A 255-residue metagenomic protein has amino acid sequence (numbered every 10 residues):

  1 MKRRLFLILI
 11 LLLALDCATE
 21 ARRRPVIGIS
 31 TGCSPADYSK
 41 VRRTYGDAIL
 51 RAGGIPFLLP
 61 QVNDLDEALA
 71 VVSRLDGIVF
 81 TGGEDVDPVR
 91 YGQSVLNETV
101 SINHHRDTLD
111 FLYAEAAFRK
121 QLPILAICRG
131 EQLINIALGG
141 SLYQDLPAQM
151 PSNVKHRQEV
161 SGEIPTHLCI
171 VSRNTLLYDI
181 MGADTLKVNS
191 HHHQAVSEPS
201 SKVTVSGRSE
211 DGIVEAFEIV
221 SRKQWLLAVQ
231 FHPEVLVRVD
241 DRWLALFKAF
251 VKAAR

Functional and structural regions predicted by a protein language model:
K2, C17-I127, N135-I136, G140-Y143 (+6 more regions): N-terminal beta1-alpha1 cap of cysteine-dependent amidohydrolase-like domains
R3-I10: N-terminal export leaders
I10-A18: Hydrophobic h-region of N-terminal signal peptides that target proteins for export in Gram-negative bacteria
I127-G130, H191: Short, well-ordered beta-to-alpha junction loops that form the rim of enzyme active sites and present histidine/acidic
N189-H193, S197: A glycine-rich beta-turn/hairpin centered on an aromatic-Pro dipeptide
L227-F231: Active-site-proximal beta-strand elements of phosphoester/diester hydrolases
